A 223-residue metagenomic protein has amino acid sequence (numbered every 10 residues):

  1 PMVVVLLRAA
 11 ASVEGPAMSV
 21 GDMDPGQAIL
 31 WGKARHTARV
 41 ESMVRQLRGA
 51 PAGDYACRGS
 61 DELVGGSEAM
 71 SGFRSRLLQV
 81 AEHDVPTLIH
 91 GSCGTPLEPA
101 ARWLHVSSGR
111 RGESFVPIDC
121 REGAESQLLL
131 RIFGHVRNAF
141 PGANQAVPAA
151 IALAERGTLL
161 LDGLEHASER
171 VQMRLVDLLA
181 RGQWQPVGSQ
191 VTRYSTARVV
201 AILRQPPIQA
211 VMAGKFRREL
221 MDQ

Functional and structural regions predicted by a protein language model:
M2-V4: Short beta-strand edge/capping elements of PAS-family sensory modules
L6-S12, R204-Q205: Short beta-strand-to-loop transition segments that serve as allosteric relay/switch motifs in sensory/regulatory domains
A9-V64, E68, S75, Q223: Conserved ASCE P-loop NTPase core motifs with emphasis on AAA+ ATPases
R48-V211: AAA+ ATPase active-site-proximal loops
G214-Q223: A short helix-turn-beta junction within AAA+ P-loop NTPase domains corresponding to the substrate/partner-engaging
